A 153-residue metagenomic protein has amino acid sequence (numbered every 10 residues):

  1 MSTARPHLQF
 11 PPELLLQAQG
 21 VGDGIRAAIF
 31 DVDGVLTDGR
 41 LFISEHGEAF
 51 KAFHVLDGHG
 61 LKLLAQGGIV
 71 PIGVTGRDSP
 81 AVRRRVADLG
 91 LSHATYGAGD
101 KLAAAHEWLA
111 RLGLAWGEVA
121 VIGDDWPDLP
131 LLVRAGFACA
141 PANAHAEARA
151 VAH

Functional and structural regions predicted by a protein language model:
M1-F30: Non-catalytic pre-domain segments flanking phosphatase-related domains
G22-R40, L132: Asp-based phosphoryl-transfer active-site loop
A28, P71, A94, A138-A140: Short, well-ordered beta-strand core segments
R40-L63, A142: Basic, amphipathic juxtamembrane/active-site segments that coordinate anionic phosphate or diphosphate groups
L61-R85, T95-Y96, L132: Substrate-recognition element of Asp-dependent hydrolases with the DxDx(T/V) motif
G97-L102, N143-A146: Short, acidic/turn-prone active-site loops that include or flank metal/cofactor- and phosphate-binding residues
L102-L129: Conserved Lys-Pro-Asp/Glu-containing loop-to-beta segment of HAD-superfamily phosphomonoesterases, centered on
A120-H153: Acidic, Mg2+-coordinating phosphoryl-transfer loop and its flanking beta/alpha structural elements, shared across
